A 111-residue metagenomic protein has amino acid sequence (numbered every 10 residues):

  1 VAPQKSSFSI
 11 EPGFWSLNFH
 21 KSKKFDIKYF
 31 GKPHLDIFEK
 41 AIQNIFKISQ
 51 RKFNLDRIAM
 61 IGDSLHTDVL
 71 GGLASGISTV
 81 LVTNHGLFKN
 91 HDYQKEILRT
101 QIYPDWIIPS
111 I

Functional and structural regions predicted by a protein language model:
V1-I111: Asp-based, Mg2+/Mn2+-dependent phosphohydrolase catalytic module
